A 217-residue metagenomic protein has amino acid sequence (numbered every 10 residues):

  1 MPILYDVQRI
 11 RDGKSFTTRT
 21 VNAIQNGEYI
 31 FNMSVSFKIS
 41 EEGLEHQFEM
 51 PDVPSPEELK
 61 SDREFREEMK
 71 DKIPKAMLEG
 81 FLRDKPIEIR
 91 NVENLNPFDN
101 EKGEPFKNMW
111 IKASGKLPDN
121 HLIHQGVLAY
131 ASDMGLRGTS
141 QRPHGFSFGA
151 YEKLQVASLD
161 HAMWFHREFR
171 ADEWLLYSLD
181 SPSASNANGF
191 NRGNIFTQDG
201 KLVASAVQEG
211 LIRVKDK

Functional and structural regions predicted by a protein language model:
M1-K217: Terminal targeting signals and extreme-terminal segments of soluble enzymes
